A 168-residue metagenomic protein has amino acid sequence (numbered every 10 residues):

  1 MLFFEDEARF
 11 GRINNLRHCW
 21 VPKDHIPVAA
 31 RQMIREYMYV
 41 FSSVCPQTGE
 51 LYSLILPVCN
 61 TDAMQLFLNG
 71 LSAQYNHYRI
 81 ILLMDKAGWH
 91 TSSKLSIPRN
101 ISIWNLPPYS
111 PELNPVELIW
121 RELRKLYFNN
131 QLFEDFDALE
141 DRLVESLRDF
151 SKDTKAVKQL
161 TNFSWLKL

Functional and structural regions predicted by a protein language model:
M1-L168: Short functional hotspots at interaction and active-site rims
